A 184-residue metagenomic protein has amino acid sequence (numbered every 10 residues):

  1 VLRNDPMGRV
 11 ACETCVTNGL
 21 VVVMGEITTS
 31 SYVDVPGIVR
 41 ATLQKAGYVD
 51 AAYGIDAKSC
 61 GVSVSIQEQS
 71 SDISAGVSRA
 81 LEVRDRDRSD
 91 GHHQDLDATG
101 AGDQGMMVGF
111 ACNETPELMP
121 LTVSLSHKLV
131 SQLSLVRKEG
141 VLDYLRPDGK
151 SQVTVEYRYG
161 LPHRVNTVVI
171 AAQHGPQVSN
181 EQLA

Functional and structural regions predicted by a protein language model:
V1-A11: N-terminal, positively charged regions that mediate nucleic acid binding
V1-R3, G25, L118: Short, N-terminal intrinsically disordered low-complexity segments that are rich in Pro/Gly and polar/charged residues
V10-T29: Short, charge-patterned binding micro-sites
N18-L20, G37, Q44-A184: Glycine-rich, mobile lid/loop segments that gate access to catalytic sites or pores
T29-L43: Active-site-surrounding "flap" and adjacent substrate/cofactor-binding loops of secreted or lumenal enzymes, prototyped
